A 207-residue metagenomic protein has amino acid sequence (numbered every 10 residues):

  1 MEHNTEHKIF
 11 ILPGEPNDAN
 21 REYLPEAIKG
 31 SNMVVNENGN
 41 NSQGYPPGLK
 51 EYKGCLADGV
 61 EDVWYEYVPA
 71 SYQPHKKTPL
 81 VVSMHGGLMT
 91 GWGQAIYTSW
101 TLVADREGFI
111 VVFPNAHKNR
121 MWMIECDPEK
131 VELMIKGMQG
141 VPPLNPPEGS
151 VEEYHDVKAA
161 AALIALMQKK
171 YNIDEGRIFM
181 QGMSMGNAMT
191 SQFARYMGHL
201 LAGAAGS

Functional and structural regions predicted by a protein language model:
M1-L80, R106, D156, Q181-A205: A domain-start/cap signature at the N-terminus of enzymes
E51, V60-Y65, K77-R177, Y196: Serine-hydrolase catalytic machinery in alpha/beta-hydrolase-like enzymes
A116, A205-S207: Active-site nucleophile loop of the alpha/beta-hydrolase fold
